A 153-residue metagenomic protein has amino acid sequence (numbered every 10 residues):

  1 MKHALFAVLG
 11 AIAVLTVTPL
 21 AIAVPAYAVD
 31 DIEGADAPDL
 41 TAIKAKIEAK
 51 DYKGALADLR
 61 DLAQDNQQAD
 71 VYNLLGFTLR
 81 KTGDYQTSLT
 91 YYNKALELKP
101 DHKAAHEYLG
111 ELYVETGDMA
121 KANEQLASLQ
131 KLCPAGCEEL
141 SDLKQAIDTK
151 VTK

Functional and structural regions predicted by a protein language model:
F6, Y27-A37, N123-K153: Terminal, low-structured helical/coil segments at or just beyond the last alpha-helical repeat
E48-A49, K81-T82, E115-T116, L132 (+1 more regions): Register position in tetratricopeptide repeats
Q64-D65, L98, K131-A135: Structural marker of alpha-solenoid helical repeat scaffolds
Q68, H102, G136-C137: Residue-level recognition of tetratricopeptide repeat
V71-Y72, A105, E139: TPR alpha-solenoid repeat register
L74, Y108, D142-A146: Canonical tetratricopeptide repeat
